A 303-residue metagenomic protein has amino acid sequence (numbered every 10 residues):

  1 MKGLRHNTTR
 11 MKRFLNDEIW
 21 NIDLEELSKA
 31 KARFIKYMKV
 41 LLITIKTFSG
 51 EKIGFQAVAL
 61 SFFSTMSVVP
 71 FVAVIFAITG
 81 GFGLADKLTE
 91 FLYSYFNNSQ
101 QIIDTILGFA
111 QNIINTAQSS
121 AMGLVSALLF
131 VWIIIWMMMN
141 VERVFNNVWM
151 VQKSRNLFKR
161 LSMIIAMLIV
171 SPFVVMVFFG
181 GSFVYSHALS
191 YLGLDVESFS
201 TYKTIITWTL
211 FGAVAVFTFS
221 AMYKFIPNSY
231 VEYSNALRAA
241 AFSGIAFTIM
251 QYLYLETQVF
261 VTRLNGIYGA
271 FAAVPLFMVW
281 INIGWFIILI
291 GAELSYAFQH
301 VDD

Functional and structural regions predicted by a protein language model:
K2-D303: Membrane-embedded alpha-helices and immediately adjacent juxtamembrane helical segments in alpha-helical membrane
